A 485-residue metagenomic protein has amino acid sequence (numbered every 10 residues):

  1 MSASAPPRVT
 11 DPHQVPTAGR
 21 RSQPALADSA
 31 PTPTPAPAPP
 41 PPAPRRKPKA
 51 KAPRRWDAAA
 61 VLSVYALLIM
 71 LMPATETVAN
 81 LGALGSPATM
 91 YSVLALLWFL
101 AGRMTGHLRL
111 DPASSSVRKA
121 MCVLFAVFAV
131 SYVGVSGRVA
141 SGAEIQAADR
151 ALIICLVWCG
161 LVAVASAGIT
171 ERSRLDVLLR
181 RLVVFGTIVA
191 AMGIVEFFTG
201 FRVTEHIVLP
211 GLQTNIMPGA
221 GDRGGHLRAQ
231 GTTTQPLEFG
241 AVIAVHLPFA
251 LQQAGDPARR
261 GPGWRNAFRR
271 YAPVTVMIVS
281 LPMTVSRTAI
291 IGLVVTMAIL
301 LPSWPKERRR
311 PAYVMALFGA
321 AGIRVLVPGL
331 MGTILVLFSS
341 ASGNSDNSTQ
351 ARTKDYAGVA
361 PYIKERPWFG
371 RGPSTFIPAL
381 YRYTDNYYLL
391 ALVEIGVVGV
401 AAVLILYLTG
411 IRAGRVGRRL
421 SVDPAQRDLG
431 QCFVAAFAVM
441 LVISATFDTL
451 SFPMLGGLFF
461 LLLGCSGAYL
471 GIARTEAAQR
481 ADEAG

Functional and structural regions predicted by a protein language model:
M1-S136, S173, P262-A267, P424-R427 (+1 more regions): Transmembrane signal-anchor hairpin modules in multi-pass inner-membrane enzymes, especially those that act on
S2, A191, F197-V203, T275 (+3 more regions): A membrane-periplasm/extracellular boundary helix in multi-pass inner-membrane enzymes that assemble envelope glycans
A58-L62, S116-L124, L156, V164-F201 (+2 more regions): Interfacial loop-to-transmembrane-helix boundary motif in multi-pass membrane proteins
P87-M90, G142-A167, V183-G186: Aromatic-anchored transmembrane helix interface
L97, F433-S444, D448-G485: Transmembrane alpha-helices of multi-pass inner-membrane enzymes
D176-G211, M217-S303: Alpha-helical transmembrane segments of multi-pass inner-membrane proteins
V294, A298, I395-L441: Hydrophobic transmembrane alpha-helices and their immediate junctions
M331-V398, G414-S421: Long extracytoplasmic/lumenal interhelical loops at the membrane interface of multi-pass membrane proteins
